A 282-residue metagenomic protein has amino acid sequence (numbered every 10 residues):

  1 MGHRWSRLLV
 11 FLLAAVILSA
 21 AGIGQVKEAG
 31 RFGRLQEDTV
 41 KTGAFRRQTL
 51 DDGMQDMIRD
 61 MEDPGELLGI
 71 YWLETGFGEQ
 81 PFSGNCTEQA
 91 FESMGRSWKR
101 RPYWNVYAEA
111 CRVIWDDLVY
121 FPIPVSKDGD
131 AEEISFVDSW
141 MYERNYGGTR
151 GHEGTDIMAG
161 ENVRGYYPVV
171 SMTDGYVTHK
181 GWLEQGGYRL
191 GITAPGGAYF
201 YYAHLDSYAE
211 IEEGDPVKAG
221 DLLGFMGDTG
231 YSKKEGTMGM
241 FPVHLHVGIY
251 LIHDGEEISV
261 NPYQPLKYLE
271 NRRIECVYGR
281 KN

Functional and structural regions predicted by a protein language model:
M1-A14: N-terminal Sec-pathway targeting helices
L18-G33: Membrane-interface motif at the C-terminal end of an N-terminal transmembrane signal
E28, K41-G53, L67-Y188, A219 (+1 more regions): Surface-exposed, glycine-biased beta-strand/turn segments
T155-I157, K218-A219, L223-M226, H244-Y250: Active-site scaffold segments
V170-S207, K234-V243: Zn2+-dependent peptidoglycan hydrolase active-site motif and core
R189-L190, V217-E235: Short hydrophobic beta/alpha edge segments that flank linear recognition/processing sites
M238-N282: Acidic, glycine-rich catalytic/binding loops that coordinate metals and/or anionic ligands
